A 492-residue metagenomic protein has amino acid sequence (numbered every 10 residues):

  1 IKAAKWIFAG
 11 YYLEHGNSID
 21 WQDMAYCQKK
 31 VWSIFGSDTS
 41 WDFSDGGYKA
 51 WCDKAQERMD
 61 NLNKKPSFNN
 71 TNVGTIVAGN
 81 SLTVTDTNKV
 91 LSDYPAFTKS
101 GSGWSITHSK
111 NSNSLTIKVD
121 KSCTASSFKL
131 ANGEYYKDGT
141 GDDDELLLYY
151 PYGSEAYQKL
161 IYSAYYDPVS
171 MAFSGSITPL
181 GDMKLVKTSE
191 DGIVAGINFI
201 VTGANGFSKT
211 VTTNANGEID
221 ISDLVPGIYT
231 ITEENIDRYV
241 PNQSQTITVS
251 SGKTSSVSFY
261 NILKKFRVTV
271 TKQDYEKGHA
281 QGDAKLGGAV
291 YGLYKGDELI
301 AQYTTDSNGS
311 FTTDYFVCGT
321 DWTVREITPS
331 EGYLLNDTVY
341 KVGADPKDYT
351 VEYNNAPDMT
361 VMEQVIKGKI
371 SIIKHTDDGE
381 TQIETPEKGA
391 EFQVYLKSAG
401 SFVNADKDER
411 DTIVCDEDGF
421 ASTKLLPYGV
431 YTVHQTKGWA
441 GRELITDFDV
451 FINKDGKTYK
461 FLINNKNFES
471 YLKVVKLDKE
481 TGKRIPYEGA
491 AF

Functional and structural regions predicted by a protein language model:
I1-N61: Short, surface-exposed polybasic-aromatic patches that bind anionic ligands, especially phosphate groups
K5-N17, Q22, S92-Y135, E155 (+1 more regions): Solvent-exposed loop/turn and edge beta-strand elements of beta-rich ligand-binding domains
D38-P179: Acidic/charged, solvent-exposed loop-and-adjacent secondary-structure segments enriched in E/D, K/R, S/T, and G/P
